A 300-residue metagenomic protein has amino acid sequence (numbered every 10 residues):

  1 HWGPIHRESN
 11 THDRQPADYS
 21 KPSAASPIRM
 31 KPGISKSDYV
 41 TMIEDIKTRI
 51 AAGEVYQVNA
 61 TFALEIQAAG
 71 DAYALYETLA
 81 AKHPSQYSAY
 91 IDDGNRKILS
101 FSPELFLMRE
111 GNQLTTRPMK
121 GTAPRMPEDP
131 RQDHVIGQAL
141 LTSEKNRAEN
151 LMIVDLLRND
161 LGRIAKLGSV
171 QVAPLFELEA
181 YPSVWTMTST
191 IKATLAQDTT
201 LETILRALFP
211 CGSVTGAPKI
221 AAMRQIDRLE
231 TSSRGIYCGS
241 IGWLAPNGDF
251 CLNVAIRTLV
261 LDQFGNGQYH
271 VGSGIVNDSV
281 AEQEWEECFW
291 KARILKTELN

Functional and structural regions predicted by a protein language model:
H1-N300: Extended alpha-helical targeting/anchoring segments, especially N-terminal organellar/secretory targeting helices
